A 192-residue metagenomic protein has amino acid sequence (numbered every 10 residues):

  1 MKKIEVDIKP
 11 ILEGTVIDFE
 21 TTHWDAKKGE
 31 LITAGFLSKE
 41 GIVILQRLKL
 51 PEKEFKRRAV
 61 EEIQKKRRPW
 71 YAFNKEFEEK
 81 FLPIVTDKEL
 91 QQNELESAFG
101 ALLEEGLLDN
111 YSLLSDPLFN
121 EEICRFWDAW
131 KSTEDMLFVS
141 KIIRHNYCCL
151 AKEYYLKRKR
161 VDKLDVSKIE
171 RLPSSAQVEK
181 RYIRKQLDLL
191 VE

Functional and structural regions predicted by a protein language model:
M1-F19, R171, V178-E192: DnaQ-like (DEDDh/DEDDy) 3′-5′ exonuclease domain used for proofreading and 3′-end trimming on nucleic acids
K2-K65: Conserved RNase H-like, two-metal-ion catalytic cores of nucleic-acid enzymes
D18-E20, E78, C149: Acidic active-site catalytic centers that drive phospho-/nucleotidyl reactions and related ester hydrolyses
T22, A26, R47, W70 (+3 more regions): Conserved aromatic-histidine-acidic binding/catalytic patches
D25, E78-L82, Y154-Y155: Short catalytic/ligand-binding loop motif for oxyanion handling, primarily in non-cytosolic enzymes, centered on
I42-L114: Conserved DEDDh/DEDDy metal-dependent 3′-5′ exonuclease domain
S112-Q177: Acidic, Mg2+-coordinating catalytic module of metal-dependent nucleases/exonucleases that use a two-metal-ion mechanism
